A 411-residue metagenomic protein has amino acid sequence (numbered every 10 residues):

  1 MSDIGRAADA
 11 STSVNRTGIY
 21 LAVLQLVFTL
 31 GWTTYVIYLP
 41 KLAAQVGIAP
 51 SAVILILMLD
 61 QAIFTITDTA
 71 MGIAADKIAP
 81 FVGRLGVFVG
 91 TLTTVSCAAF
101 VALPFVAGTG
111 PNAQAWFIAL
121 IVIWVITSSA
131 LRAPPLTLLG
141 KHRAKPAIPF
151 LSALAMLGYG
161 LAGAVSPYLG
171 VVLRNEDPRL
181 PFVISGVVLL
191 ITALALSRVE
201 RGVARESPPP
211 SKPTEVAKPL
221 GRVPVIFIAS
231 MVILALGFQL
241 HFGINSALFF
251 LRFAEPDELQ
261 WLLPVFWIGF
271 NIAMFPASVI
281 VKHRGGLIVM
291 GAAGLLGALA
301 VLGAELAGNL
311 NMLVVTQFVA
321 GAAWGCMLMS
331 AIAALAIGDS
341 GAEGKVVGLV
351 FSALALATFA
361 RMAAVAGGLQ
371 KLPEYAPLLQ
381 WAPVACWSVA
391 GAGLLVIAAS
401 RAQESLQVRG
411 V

Functional and structural regions predicted by a protein language model:
D3-F64, V225-S230, L234-R252: Helix-loop boundary and gating motifs at the non-cytosolic
I48-D60, F150-L154, L251-G269, G348: Loop-to-transmembrane helix entry
F64, I148-V171, F351-M362: Glycine-rich segments within core transmembrane alpha-helices of 12-TM secondary carriers
T67-G83, R174, A273-G286: Helix-to-loop junctions at the C-terminal end of transmembrane segments in multipass secondary transporters
R84-G86, V171-V188, A364-A390: A membrane-interface helix-boundary motif in multi-pass transporters
L85-A102, I288-G303: Structural signature of the two symmetry-related core transmembrane helices
S129-R143, C326-S340: Intracellular juxtamembrane helix-capping segments at the cytosolic ends of symmetry-related transmembrane helices
G341-P373: A late C-terminal transmembrane helix in Major Facilitator Superfamily
